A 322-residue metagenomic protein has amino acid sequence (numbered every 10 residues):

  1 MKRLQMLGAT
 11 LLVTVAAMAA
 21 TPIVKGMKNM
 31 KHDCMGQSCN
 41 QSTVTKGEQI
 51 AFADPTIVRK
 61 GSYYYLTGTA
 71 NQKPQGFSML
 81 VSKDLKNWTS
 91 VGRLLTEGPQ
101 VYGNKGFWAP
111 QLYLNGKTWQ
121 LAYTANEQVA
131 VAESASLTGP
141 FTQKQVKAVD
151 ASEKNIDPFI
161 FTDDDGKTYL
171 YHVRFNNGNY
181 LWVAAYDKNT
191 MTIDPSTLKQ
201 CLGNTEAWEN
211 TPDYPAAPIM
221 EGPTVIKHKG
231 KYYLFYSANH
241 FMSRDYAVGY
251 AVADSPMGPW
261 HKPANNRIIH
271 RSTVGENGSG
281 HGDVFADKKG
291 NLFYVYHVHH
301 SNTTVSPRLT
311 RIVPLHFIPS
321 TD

Functional and structural regions predicted by a protein language model:
M1-G8: Bacterial N-terminal signal peptides that target proteins for export
G8-T10, Y232: Intrinsically disordered, low-complexity segments enriched in polar/charged small residues
L11-A19: Hydrophobic h-region of N-terminal signal peptides that target proteins for export in Gram-negative bacteria
A20-D322: Carbohydrate-active catalytic/glycan-binding domains of CAZyme proteins, especially the secreted or lumenal ectodomains
